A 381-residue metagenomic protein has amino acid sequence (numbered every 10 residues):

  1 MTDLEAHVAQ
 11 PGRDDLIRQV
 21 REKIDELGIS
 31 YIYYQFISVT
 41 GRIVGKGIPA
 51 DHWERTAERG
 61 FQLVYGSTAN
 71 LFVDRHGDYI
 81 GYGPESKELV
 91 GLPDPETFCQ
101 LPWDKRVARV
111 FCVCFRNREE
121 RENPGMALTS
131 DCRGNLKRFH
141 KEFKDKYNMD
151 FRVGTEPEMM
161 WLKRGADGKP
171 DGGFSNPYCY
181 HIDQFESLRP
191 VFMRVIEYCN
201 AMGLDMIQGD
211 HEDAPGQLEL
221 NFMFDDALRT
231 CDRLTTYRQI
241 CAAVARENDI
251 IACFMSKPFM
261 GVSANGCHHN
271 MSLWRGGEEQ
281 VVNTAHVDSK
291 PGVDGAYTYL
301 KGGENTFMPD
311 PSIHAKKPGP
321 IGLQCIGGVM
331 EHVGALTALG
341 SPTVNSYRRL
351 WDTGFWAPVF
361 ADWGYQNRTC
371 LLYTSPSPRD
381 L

Functional and structural regions predicted by a protein language model:
M1-Q208, T230-R233, I250: ATP/Mg2+-dependent ligation/transfer catalytic cores
V39, A214, M260: Positions that flank functional sites
P49-W53, V287-D288, T374: A short, sequence-level motif marking secondary-structure junctions
K105-V107, G154, D213-P215, A264-H268 (+1 more regions): Short, solvent-exposed loop/turn segments at the edges of secondary structure
V110-R116, L218-F224, M271, S375: Short, hydrophobic beta-strand segments
P157-M159, E212-L220: Short, conserved phosphate-binding/catalytic loop or strand-edge motifs used in phosphoryl-/nucleotidyl-transfer
N221-R229, Y237, A242, R246-L372: Loop-rich catalytic cores of soluble enzymes, especially ATP-dependent carboxylate-amine ligases and other
Y373-D380: Conserved small/polar residues in nucleotide/adenosyl-binding loops
